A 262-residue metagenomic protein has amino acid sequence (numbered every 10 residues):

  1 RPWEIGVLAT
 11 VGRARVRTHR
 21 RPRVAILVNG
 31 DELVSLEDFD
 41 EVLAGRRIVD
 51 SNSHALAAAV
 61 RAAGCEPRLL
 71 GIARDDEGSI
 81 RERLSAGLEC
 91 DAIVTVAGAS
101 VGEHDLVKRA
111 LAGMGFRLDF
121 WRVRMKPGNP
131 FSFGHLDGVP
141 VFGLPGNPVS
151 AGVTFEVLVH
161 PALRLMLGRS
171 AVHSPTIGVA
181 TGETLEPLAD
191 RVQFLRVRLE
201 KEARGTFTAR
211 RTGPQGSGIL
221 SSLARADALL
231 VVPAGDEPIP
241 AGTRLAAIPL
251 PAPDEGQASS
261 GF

Functional and structural regions predicted by a protein language model:
R1-L69, G213-P214, P249-P251, F262: Short, glycine/charged-enriched hinge/interface segments at domain edges or termini
T10-T18, G45-R47, L84, W121 (+2 more regions): A generic local secondary-structure boundary/capping motif
I26, V60, V94, V197 (+1 more regions): Residue-level signal for inorganic ion chemistry
L27, R68-G71, P140-F142, I177: Hydrophobic/aromatic beta-strand patches that form the interior of the parallel beta-sheet core in alpha/beta enzyme
D31-E32, G98-V101, G146: Short glycine-rich anion-binding loops that position phosphate/pyrophosphate groups of nucleotides and phosphorylated
R47-S53, A73-G78, W121-P130: A general structural motif
H54-G115: N-terminal small/polar loop signature for handling phosphorylated ligands or for N-terminal nucleophile
A110-F262: Flexible glycine/proline-rich
